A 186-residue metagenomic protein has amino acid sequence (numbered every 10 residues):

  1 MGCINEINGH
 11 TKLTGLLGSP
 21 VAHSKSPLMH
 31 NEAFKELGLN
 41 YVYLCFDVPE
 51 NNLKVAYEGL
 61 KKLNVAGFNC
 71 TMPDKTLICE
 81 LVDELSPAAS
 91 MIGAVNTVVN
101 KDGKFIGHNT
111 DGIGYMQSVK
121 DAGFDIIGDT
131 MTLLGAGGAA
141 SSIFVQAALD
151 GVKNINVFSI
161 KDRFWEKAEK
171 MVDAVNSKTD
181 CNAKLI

Functional and structural regions predicted by a protein language model:
G2-A122: Phosphate/diphosphate ligand-binding glycine-rich loop within oxidoreductases
G15, L44, T132, I155-N156 (+1 more regions): A structural signal for isolated positions on well-ordered beta-strands in alpha/beta enzyme cores
G18, G107-N109, I127-V152, S159-K161: Glycine-rich adenosine-cofactor-binding loop
K25-F34, S142-Q146, K167-M171: Short, solvent-exposed amphipathic alpha-helices that sit in or adjacent to ligand/effector-binding or catalytic
L39, F124, V152-K153, D180: Short phosphate-binding/catalytic loops that engage adenosine nucleotides
I113-K120, S141-A148, D173: A broadly conserved amphipathic alpha-helix scaffold signal in soluble, globular proteins
D150-K178: NAD(P)-binding Rossmann-fold cofactor-contacting core
S177-I186: Short acidic low-complexity segments
